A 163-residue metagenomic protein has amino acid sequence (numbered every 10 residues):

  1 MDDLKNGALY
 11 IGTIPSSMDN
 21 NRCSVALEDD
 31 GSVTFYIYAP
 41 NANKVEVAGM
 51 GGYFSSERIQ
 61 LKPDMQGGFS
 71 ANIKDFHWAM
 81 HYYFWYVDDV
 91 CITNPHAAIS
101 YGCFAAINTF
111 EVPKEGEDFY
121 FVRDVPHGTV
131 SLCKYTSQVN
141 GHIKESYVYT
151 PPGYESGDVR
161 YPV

Functional and structural regions predicted by a protein language model:
M1-Y38: Extracellular ectodomain segments of secreted/surface proteins
M18, Y83, N108-F110: Short N-terminal helix-initiation segments at or just after the protein's N-terminus
M18-N20, F54, Y147: Preference for short coil/turn "hinge" residues that link or interrupt alpha-helices
N20-R22, E57, S70, V130-Y135: Short structured motifs
A26, T34-W78, D88-V112: Aromatic-rich carbohydrate-binding modules that target alpha-glucans
L27-A39, K62-P63, F104-G157: N-terminal cap/lid segment of alpha/beta-hydrolase-fold proteins
V45-V47, Y83, S146: Short beta-strand elements bearing conserved aromatic residues within extracellular beta-rich modules
V159-V163: Loop/turn elements at helix/coil->beta-strand transitions in domains of secreted/extracellular proteins
